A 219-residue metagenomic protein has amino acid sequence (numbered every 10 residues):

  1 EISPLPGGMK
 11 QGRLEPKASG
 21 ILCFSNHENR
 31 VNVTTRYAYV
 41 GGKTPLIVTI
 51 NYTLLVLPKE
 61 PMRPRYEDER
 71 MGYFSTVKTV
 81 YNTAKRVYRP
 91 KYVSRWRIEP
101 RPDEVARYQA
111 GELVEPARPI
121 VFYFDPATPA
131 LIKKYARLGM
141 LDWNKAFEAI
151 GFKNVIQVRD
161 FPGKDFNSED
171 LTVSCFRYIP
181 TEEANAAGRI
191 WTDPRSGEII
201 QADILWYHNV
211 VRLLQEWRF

Functional and structural regions predicted by a protein language model:
E1-T128, A146, V155, F161-F219: Auxiliary tRNA-acceptor-end handling modules of aminoacyl-tRNA synthetases
A127-V155: Zn2+-dependent metallopeptidase catalytic core
